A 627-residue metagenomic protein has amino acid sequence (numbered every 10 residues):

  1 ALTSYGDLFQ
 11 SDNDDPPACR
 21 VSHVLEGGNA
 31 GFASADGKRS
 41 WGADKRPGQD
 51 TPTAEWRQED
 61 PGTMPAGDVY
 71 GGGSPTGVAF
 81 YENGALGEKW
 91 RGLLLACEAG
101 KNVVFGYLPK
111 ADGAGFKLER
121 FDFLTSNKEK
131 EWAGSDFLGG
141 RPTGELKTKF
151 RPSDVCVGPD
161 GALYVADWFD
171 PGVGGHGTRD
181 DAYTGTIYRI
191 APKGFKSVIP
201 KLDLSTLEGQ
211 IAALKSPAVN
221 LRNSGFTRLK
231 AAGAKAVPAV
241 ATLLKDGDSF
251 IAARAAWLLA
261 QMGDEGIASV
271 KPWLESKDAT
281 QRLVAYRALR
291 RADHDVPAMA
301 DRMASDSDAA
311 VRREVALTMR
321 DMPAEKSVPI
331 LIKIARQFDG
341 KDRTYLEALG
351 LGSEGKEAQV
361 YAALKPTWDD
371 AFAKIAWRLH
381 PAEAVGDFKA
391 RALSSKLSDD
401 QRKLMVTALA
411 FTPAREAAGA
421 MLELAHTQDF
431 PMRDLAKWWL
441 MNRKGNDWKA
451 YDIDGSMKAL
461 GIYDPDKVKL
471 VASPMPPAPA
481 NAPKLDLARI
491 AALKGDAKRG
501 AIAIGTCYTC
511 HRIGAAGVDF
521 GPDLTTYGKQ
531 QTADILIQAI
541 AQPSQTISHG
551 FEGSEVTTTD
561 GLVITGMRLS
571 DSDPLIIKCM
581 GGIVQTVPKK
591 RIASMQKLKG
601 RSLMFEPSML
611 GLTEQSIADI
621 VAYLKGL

Functional and structural regions predicted by a protein language model:
A1-G209, L221, R228-A231, K484 (+3 more regions): Beta-propeller domains with acidic blade repeats across secreted/periplasmic ectodomains and cytosolic WD/CNH propellers
D15, S249, P465-V468, V518 (+5 more regions): Short flexible coil/turn linkers enriched for glycine and charged/polar residues that connect secondary-structure
L25, L108-K110, A191, S353 (+4 more regions): Hydrophobic aliphatic residues
T76, A162, T186, L258 (+9 more regions): C-type cytochrome heme c attachment motif
F105-G106, R222, S570-K578: Beta-strand-rich binding/interaction modules
Y183, I190-A503, F520, Y527 (+3 more regions): Long, ordered, helix-rich scaffold segments
V584-R591: A short macromolecule-binding patch
P607-L627: Long, low-complexity intrinsically disordered regions
